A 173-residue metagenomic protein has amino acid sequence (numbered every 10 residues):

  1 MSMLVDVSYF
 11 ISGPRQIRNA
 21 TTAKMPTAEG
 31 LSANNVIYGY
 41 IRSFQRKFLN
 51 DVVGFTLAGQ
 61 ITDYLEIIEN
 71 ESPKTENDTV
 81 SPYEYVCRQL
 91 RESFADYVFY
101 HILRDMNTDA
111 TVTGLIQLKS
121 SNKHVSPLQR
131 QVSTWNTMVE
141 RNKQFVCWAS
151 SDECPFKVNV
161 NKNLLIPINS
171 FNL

Functional and structural regions predicted by a protein language model:
M1-R91, D105-T113, Q117, H124-S133 (+1 more regions): Conserved short "hinge" loops at termini or chain/domain junctions
F94: Catalytic-loop motifs flanking and including active-site residues across diverse enzymes
